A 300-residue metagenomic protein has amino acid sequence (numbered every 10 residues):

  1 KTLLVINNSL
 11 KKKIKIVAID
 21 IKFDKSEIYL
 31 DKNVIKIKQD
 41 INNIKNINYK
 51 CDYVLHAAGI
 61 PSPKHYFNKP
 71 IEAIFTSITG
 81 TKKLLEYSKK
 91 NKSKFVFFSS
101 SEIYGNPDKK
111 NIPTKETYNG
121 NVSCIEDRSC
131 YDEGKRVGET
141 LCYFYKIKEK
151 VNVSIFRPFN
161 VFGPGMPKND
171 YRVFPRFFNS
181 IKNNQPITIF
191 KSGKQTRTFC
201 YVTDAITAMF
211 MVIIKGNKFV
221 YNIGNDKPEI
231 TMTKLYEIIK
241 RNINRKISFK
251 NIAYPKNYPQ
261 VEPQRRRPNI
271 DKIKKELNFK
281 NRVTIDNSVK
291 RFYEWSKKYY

Functional and structural regions predicted by a protein language model:
K1-F159: N-terminal Rossmann-like NAD(P)+-binding domain of SDR-like oxidoreductases, especially those catalyzing
D20, G59-I60, S100, P164 (+3 more regions): Conserved donor-binding loops in enzymes that form glycosidic bonds
D40, K115, N160, N179-Y300: C-terminal substrate-binding subdomain of Rossmann-fold SDR/epimerase-dehydratase oxidoreductases
P61, K82, P107, G165-P167 (+2 more regions): Gly/Ser/Thr-rich beta-alpha loop segments that engage phosphate groups in nucleotides
N68-K69, G165-N169, V261-Q264: Short, solvent-exposed loop/turn segments at secondary-structure boundaries
T81, D170, F174-P175: Amphipathic alpha-helical segments in well-structured domains
V137, L141, Y145, F177 (+2 more regions): Hydrophobic alpha-helix immediately C-terminal to the catalytic Tyr-X-X-X-Lys motif of short-chain
